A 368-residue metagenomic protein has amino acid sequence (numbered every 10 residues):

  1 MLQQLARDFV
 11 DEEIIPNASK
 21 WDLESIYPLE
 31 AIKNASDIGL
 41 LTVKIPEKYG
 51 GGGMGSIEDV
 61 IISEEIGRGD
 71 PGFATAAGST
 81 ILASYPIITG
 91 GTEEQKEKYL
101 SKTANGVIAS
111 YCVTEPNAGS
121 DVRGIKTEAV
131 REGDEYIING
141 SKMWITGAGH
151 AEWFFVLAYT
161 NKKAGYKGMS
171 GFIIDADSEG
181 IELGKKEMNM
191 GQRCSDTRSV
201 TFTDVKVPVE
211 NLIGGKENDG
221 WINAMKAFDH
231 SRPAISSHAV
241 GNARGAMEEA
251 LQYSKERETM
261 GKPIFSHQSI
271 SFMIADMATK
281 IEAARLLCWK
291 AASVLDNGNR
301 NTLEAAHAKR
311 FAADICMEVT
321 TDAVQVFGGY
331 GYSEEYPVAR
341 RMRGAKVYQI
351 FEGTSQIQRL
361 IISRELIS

Functional and structural regions predicted by a protein language model:
M1-G69, F73, G90-Q95, N105-G106 (+5 more regions): Alpha-helical interface subdomain recognition
G39, S63-G67, A158, I174-E179 (+1 more regions): Short Ser/Thr-interspersed hydrophobic loop/turn segments at strand-loop and sheet-helix junctions that line or gate
A76-A77, N117-S120, W144-G147, N161-K163 (+1 more regions): Short Gly/Pro-enriched turn/cap motifs at secondary-structure boundaries
I81-G90: Helix-loop "lid/cap" segments that line or gate small-molecule binding pockets
N105-V113: A short, Trp-centered hydrophobic/proline-enriched beta-strand micro-motif
G124-K126, D177-K206: Flexible, small-/acidic-enriched active-site or ligand-binding loops
E135, N139-L183: A short core secondary-structure module
T203-I222: Long, acidic (Asp/Glu-rich), low-complexity accessory segments flanking structured domains
